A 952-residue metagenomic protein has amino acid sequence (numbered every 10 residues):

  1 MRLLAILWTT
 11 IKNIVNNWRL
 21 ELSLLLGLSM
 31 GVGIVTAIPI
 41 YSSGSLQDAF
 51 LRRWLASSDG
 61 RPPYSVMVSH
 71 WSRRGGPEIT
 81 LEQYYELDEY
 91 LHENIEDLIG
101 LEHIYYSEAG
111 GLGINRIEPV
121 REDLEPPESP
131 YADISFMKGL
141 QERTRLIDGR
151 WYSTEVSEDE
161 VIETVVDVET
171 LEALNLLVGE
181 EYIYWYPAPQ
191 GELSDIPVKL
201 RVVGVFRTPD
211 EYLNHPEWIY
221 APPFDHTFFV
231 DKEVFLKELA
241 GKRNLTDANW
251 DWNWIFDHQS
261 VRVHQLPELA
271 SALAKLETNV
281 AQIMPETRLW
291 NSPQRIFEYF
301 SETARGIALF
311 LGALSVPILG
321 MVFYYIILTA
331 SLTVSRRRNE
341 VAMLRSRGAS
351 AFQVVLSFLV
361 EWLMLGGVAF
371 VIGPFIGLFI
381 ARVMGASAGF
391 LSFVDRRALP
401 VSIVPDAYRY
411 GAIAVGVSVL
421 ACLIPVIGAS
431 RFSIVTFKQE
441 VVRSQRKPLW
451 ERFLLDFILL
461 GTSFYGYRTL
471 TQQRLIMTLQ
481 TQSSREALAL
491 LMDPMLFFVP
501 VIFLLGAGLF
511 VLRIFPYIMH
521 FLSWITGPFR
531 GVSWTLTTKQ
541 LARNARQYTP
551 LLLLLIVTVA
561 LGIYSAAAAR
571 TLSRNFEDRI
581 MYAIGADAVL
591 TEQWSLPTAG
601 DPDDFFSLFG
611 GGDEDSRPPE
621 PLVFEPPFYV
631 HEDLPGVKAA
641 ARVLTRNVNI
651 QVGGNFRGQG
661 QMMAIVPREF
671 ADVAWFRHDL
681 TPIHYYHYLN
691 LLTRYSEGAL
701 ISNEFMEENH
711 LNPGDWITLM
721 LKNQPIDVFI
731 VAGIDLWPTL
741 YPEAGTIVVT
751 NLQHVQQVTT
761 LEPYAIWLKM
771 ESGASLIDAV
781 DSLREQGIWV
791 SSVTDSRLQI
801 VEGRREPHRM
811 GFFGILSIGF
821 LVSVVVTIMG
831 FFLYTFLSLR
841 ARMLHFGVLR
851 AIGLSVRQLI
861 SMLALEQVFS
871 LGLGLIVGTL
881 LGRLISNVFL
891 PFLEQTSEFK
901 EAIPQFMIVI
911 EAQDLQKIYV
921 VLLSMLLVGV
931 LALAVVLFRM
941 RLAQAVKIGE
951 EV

Functional and structural regions predicted by a protein language model:
M1-G33, L359, E440-L459, L512-V559 (+5 more regions): N-terminal Sec/SRP start-transfer signal
M1-V322, L332, A386-V394, A398-A407 (+10 more regions): Membrane transport/envelope proteins' first extracytoplasmic loop
N17, Y324-G366, F432, T436-Q445 (+3 more regions): Interfacial "coupling" helices/loops that link adjacent transmembrane helices in transporter permeases
L101, G348, F628-V643, W789-V793 (+1 more regions): Short acidic amphipathic segments
E302-R305, L309-G312, N339, M343 (+9 more regions): Internal alpha-helical transmembrane segments of multi-pass membrane proteins, especially GPCRs
I327-A330, N339, L363-R396, P405-I434 (+6 more regions): Small-residue-rich transmembrane alpha-helices
Q473-T478, Q482-S484, L490-V501, G506-P682 (+2 more regions): Juxtamembrane segments of multi-pass membrane proteins
Y764-I766, W789-G882, S886, P891 (+3 more regions): C-terminal transmembrane helical bundles of large multi-pass transporters and their helix-start/helix-kink determinants
